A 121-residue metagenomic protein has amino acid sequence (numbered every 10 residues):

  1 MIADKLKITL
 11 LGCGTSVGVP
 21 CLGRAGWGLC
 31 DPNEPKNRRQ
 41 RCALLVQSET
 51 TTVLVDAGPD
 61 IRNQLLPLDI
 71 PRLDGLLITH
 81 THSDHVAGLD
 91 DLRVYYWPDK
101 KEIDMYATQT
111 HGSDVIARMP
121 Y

Functional and structural regions predicted by a protein language model:
M1-Y121: Binuclear metal-dependent hydrolase catalytic cores
